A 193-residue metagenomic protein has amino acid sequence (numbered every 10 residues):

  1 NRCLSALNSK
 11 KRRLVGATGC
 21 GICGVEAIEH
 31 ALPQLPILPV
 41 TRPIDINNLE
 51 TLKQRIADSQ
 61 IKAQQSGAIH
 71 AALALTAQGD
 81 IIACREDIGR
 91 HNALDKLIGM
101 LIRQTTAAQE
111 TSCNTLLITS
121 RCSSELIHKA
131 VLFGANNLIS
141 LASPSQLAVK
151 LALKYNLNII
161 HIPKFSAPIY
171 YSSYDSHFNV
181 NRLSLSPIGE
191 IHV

Functional and structural regions predicted by a protein language model:
N1-A72, T76-A77, I81-A83: Intrinsically disordered, low-complexity regions enriched in acidic/Ser/Thr/Pro/Gln residues
S5-S9, C84-D87, Y171-S172, N181-L185: Short amphipathic beta-strand/extended segments with alternating polar/hydrophobic composition
A27-I28, D80, C122-S123, S166 (+1 more regions): Short acidic/polar capping segments at secondary-structure boundaries
L35-T41, I61, N156-K164, F178-L185: Noncatalytic linker/hinge segments flanking ATPase motor cores
P43-I46, T76, K150-L157, S172-N179: Short amphipathic alpha-helical patches
R55, I69-Q109: N-terminal-biased segments
R90-Y170, H192: Feature captures the catalytic cores and cofactor-binding loops of soluble hydro-lyases/lyases that act on carboxylate
A167-V193: Short, basic/aromatic-enriched C-terminal tail that caps enzymatic domains
